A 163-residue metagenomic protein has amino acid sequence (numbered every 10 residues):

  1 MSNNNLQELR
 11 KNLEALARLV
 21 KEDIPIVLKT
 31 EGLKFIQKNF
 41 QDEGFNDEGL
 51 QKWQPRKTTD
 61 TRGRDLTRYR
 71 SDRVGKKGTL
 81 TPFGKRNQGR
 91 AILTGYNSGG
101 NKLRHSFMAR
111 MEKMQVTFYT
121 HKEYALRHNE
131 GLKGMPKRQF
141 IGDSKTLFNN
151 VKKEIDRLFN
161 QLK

Functional and structural regions predicted by a protein language model:
M1-K163: Short, Lys/Arg-rich flexible segments
